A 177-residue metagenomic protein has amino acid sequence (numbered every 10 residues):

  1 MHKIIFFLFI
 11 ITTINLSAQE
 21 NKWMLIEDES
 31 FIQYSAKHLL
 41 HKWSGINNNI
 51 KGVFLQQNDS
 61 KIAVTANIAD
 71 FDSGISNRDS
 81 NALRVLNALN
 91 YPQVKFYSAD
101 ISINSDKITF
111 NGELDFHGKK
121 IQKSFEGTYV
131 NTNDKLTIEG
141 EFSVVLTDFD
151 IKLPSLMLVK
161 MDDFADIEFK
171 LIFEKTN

Functional and structural regions predicted by a protein language model:
I4-T13: Sec-dependent N-terminal signal peptides
Q19-N177: Low-complexity, acidic/polar, glycine-enriched regions of mature
